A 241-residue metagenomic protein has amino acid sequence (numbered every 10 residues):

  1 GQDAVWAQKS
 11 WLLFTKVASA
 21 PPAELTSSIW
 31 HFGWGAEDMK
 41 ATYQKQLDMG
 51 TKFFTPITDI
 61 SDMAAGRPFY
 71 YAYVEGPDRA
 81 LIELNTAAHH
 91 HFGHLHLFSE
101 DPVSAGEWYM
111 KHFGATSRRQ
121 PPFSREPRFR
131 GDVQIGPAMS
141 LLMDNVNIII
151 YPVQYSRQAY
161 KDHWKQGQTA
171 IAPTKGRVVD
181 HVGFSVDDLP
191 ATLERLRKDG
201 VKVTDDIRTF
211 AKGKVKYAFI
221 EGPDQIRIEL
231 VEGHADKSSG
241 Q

Functional and structural regions predicted by a protein language model:
G1-A18, I60-P68, Y73, H96-R157 (+3 more regions): Core segments of cupin and vicinal oxygen chelate
V5-W6, P21-L47, Y70-E75, F92-D101 (+4 more regions): Vicinal oxygen chelate
W11-L13, A23, R79-I82, V146-I149 (+1 more regions): Short, charged/polar, Gly/Pro-enriched secondary-structure boundary elements
S27-W34, L81-D132, R177-V182, V231-Q241: N-terminal beta-strand motif that seeds the catalytic metal site of vicinal oxygen chelate
M49-F54, T116, G200-D205: A common structural junction motif
P56-D62, T204-T209: Short, basic/aromatic recognition patches
D59, N85-A87, V153, T209 (+1 more regions): Residue-level structural signal for beta-strand termini and adjacent loop
R67-H89, I228-E229: Short, structured interface segments
